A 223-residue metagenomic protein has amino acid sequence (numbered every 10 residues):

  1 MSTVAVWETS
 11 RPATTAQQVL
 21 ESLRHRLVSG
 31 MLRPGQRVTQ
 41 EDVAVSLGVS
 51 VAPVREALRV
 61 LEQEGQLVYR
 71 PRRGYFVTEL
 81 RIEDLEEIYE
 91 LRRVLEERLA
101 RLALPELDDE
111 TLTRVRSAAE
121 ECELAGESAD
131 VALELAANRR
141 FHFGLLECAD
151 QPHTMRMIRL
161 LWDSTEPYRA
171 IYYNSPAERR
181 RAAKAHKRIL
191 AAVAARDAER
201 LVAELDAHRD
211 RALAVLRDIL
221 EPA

Functional and structural regions predicted by a protein language model:
M1-P105, E110, L213-A223: Short linear motifs at protein or domain termini
R11, R116-E123, D163, A170-A223: C-terminal all-alpha effector/ligand-binding and dimerization domain of prokaryotic HTH-type transcriptional repressors
Y75, E83-E86, R101, E120 (+2 more regions): Positions in alpha-helical segments
I88, V115, E134, N138 (+5 more regions): Hydrophobic packing residues in well-ordered alpha-helices of helical domains and bundles
L91-L107, R139-P176, A212-L216: Hydrophobic, amphipathic alpha-helical faces that serve as interaction scaffolds
L95-L124, S128-V131: Amphipathic alpha-helical dimerization/coiled-coil segments that flank or bridge DNA-binding/regulatory modules
A129-D130, Q151-P152, R196-D197: Short loop-to-helix capping motifs
